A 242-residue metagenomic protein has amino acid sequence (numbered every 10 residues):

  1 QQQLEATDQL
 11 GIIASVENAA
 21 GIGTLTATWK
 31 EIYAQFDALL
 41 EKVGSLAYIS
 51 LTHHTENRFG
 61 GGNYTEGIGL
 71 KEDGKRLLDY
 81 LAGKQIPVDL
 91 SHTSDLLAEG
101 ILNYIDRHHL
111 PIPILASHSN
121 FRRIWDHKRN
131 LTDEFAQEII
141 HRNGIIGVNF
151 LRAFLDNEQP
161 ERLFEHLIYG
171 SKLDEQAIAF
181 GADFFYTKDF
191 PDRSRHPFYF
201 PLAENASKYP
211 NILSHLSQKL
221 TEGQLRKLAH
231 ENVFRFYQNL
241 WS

Functional and structural regions predicted by a protein language model:
Q1-K30, H54-E72, D89, L96-L102: A metal-dependent hydrolase metal-coordination microenvironment
I12-V16, A47-L51, V88-L90, I114-S117 (+2 more regions): Hydrophobic faces of well-ordered beta-strands that scaffold small-molecule active sites in alpha/beta enzyme cores
V16-A20, H53-N57, H92-L96, N120-F121 (+3 more regions): Active-site-proximal loop/turn and secondary-structure-junction residues that shape catalytic pockets, frequently
I22-W29, E56-L70, N120-R129, L151-E158 (+1 more regions): Acidic/histidine-rich helix-loop elements that form or flank divalent-metal/phosphate-binding sites at the catalytic
E31-V43, A47, N63-P87, T93-L115 (+3 more regions): Histidine/acidic residue-rich metal-binding segments in metalloenzymes
S91-L96, L225, A229: Glycoside hydrolase catalytic-domain context in secreted enzymes
N149-F150, L173-R195: Short acidic/histidine-rich active-site segments
L202-S242: Mid-to-C-terminal alpha-helical segments outside catalytic/metal-binding sites
